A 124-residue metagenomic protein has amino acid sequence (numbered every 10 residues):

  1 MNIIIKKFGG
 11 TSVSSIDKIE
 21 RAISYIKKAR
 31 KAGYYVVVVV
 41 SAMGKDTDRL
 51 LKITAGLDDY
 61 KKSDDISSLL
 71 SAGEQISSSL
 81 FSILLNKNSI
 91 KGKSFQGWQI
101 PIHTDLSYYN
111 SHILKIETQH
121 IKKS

Functional and structural regions predicted by a protein language model:
M1-S124: Nucleotide/pyrophosphate-binding catalytic subdomain
